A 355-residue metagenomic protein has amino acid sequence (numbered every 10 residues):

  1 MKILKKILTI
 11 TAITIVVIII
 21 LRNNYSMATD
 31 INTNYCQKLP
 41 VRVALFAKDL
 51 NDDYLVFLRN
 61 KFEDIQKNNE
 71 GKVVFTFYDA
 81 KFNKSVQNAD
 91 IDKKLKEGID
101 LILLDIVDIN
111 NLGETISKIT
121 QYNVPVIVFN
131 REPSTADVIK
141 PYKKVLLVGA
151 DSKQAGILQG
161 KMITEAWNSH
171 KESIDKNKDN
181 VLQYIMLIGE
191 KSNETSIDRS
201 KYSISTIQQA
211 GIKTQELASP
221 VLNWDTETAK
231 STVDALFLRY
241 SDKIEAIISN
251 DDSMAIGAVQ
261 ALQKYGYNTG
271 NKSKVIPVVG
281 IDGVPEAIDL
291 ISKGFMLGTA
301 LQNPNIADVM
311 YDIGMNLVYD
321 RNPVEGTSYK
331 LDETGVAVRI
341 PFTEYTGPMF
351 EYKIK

Functional and structural regions predicted by a protein language model:
M1-V41, S117, Q121-Y122, K353-I354: Short, low-complexity disordered leader/linker segments with a strong preference for bacterial N-terminal type II
R22-L39, N180-K191, N303-K355: Hinge/cleft segment of the Venus flytrap/periplasmic-binding protein
Y35-K61, I65, N69, T76-I91 (+4 more regions): Extracytoplasmic "Venus flytrap"
Y54-N68, A155-Q159, E194-K213, T232 (+1 more regions): Short, solvent-exposed amphipathic alpha-helices that sit in or adjacent to ligand/effector-binding or catalytic
V74-D100, A218-Y240: Structural motif
L104-Q121, V126, S203, L217-I288: Hydrophobic alpha-helical
S117-Q154, D179-N180, V284-L290: Flexible loop/hinge segments that line or gate small-molecule binding clefts
L147-N180, A229, G283-A287, N303-R321: Hydrophobic alpha-helical segments within soluble ligand-binding/sensing domains
